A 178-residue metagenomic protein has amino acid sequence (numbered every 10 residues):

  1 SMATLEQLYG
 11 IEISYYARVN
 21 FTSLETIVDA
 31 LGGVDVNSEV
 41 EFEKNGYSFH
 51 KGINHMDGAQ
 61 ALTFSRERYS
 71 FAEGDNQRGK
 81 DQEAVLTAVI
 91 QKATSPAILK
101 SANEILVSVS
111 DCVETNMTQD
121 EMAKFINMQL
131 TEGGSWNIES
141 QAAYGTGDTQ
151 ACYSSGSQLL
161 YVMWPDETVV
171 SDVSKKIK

Functional and structural regions predicted by a protein language model:
A3-Q7, S14, T22-D29, A84-Q91 (+6 more regions): Solvent-exposed, polar/charged alpha-helical surfaces in well-ordered, non-transmembrane soluble domains, broadly
L5, Y9-Y15, R68-N76, A93-P96 (+3 more regions): Second-shell loop/turn segments in exported
Y9-I11, D29-A30, H55-G58, R78-K80 (+2 more regions): Extracellular/periplasmic catalytic domains that process cell-envelope and extracellular macromolecules
Y15-R18, T63-F64, E139-A142: Structural recognition of the beta-strand scaffold that forms the well-ordered cores of secreted hydrolase catalytic
V19-F21, E39-V40, Q141-T146: Active-site-proximal beta-strand/loop segments in catalytic clefts of secreted hydrolases
T22-S108: Flexible, polar/acidic helix-loop-strand segments at domain edges
E114-K178: C-terminal solvent-exposed extensions
